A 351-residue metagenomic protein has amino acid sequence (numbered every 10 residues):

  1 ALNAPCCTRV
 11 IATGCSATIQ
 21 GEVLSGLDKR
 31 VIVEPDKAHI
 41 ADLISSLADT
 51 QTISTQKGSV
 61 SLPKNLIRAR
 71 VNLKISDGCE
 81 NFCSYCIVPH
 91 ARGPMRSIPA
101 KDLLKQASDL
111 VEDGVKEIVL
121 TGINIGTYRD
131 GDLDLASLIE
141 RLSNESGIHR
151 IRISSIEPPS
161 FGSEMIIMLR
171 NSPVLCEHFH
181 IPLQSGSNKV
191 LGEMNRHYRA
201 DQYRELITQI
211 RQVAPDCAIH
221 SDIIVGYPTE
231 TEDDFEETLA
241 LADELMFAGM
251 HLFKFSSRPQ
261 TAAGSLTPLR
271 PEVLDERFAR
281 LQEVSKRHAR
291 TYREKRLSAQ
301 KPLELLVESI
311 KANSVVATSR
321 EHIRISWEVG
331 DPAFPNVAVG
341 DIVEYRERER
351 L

Functional and structural regions predicted by a protein language model:
A1-T121, G126-T127, G131, E164 (+6 more regions): Proteins enriched for Cys/Gly/acidic motifs involved in redox and nucleic-acid/cofactor modification
T8-I11, I19, E112-E232: Conserved SAM/AdoMet-binding glycine-rich loop
N72-K74, L191, I224, V316 (+1 more regions): Short aromatic/hydrophobic contact patches that present stacked aromatics for nucleic-acid/ligand binding
N81, G93, G126, P159 (+3 more regions): Glycine-centered loop/turn positions within well-structured domains that cap or flank conserved ligand/cofactor-binding
G122, S155, L183-S185, S221-V225 (+5 more regions): Active-site proximal loops enriched in glycine and acidic residues that flank catalytic Cys/His/Asp and coordinate
L191-M194, A262-L266: Short acidic, glycine/proline-rich loop/turn micro-motifs
S257, S265-L351: Terminal RNA-binding accessory module
